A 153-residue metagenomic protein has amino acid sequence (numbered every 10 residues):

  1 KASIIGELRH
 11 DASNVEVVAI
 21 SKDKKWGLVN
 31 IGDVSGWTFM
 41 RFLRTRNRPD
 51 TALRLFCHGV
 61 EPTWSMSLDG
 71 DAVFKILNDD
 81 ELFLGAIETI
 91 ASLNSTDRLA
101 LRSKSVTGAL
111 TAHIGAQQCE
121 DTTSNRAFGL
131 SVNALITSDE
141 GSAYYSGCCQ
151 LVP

Functional and structural regions predicted by a protein language model:
K1, D71-L77, L130-A134: Short polybasic amphipathic segments
K1-K25: Beta-loop motif signature
S3-R9, T38-M40, L77-N94, H113-I114 (+1 more regions): Short amphipathic beta-strand/extended segments with alternating polar/hydrophobic composition
G6-E7, K25, V34-W37, L43-T45 (+3 more regions): A generic short-segment signal for beta-strand/edge and adjacent turn/coil regions
A12, F42, A116-Q118: Short, well-ordered turn and helix-capping elements at secondary-structure junctions
K22, G27-S65, S124, G129-A134 (+1 more regions): Boundary regions of SH3-family modules and the immediately adjacent low-complexity/disordered segments in eukaryotic
H58-H113: Central antiparallel beta-sheet cores of small beta-barrel/beta-sandwich binding domains
A91-K104, G108, A112-A127, N133-S142 (+1 more regions): Polybasic/polar functional segments that serve as interface/processing modules
